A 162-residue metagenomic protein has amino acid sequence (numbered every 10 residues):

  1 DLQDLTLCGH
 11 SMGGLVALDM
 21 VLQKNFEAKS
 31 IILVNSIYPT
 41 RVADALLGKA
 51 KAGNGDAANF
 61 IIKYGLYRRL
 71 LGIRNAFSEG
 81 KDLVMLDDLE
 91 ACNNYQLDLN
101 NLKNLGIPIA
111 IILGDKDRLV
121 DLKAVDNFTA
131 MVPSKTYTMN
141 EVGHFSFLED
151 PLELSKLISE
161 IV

Functional and structural regions predicted by a protein language model:
D1-L5: Conserved acidic catalytic loop of the alpha/beta-hydrolase fold
L7-G9, V34: Short beta-strand immediately N-terminal to the catalytic nucleophile in serine-hydrolase-like folds
S11, L15-V16, F145: Short alpha-helical segment within the catalytic ATP-binding CA
L15-N59: Flexible "cap/lid" loop of the alpha/beta hydrolase fold
M20, S36, F128, L157-I161: Hydrophobic residues on the short alpha-helix immediately C-terminal to a glycine-rich phosphate/catalytic loop
A45-G106: Conserved alpha/beta-hydrolase catalytic His-Asp/Glu region
N104-V142, L148: Conserved loop-alpha-helix segment in the C-terminal half of the alpha/beta-hydrolase fold that carries the catalytic
L148-E160: Post-His helix in hydrolase/transferase enzymes
